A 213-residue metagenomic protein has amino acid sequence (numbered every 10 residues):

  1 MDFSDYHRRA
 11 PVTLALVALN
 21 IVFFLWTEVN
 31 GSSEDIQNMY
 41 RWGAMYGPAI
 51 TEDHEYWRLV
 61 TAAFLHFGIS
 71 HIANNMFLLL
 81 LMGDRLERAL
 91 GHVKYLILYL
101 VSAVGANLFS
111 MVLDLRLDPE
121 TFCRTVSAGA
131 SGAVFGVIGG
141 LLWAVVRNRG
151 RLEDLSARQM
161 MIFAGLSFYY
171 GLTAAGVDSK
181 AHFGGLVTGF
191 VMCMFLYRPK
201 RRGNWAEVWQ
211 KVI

Functional and structural regions predicted by a protein language model:
M1-I213: A detector for small-residue-rich transmembrane helices and their helix-helix packing motifs
